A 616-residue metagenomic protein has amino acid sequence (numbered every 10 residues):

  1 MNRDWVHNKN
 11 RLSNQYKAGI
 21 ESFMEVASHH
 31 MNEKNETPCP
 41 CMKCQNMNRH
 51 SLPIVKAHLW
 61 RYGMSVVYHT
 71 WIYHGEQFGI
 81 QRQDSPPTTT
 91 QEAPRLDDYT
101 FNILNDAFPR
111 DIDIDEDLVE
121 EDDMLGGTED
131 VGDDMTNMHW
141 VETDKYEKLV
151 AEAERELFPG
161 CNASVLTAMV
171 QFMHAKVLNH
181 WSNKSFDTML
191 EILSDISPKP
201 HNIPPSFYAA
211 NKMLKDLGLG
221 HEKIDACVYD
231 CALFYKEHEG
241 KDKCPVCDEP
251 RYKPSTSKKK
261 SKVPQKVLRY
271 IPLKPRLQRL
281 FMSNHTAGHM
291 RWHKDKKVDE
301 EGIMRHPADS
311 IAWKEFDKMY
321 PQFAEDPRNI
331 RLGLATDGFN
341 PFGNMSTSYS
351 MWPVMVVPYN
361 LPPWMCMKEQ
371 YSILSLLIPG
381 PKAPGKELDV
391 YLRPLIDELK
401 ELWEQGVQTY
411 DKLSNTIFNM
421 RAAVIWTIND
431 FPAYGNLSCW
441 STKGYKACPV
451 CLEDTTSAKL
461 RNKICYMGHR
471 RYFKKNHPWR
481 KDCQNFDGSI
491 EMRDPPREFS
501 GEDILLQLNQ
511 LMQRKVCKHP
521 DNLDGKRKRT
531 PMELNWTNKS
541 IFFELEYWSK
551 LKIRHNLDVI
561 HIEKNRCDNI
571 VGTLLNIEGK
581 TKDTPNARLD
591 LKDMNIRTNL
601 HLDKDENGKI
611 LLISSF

Functional and structural regions predicted by a protein language model:
M1-F616: A structural signal for the principal folded core domain
